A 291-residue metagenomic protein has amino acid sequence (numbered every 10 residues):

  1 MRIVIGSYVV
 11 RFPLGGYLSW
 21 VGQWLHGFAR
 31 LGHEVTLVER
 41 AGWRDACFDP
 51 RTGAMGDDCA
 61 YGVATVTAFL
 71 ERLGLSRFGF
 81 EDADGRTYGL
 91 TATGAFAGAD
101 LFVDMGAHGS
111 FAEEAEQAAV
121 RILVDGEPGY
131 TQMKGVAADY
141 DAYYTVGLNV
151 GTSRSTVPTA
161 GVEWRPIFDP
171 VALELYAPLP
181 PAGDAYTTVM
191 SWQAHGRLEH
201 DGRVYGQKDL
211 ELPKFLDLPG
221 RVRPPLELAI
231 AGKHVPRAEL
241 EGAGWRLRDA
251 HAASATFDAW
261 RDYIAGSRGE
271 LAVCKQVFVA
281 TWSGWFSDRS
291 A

Functional and structural regions predicted by a protein language model:
M1-F12, D104, D184-G196: Short hydrophobic beta-strand segments
R2-V4, L123, A142, E163 (+2 more regions): Generic structural signal for residues positioned in beta-strands
V4-S155, A253-A259, Y263, V279-T281: Extended catalytic core of nucleotide-activated donor transferases of GT-like folds
S7-R11, D82-A83, I122-V124, L198-G202 (+2 more regions): Short, basic, glycine/proline-bearing loop/turn elements
G16-G27, Q207-F215, W285-R289: Conserved alpha-helical elements of sugar-nucleotide-dependent glycosyltransferases
V103, L271-V273: A short hydrophobic beta-strand element within the catalytic core of glycosyltransferases that build diverse glycans
R154-G269, V277-V279, R289: Conserved catalytic-core segment of nucleotide-activated headgroup transferases in glycan assembly
